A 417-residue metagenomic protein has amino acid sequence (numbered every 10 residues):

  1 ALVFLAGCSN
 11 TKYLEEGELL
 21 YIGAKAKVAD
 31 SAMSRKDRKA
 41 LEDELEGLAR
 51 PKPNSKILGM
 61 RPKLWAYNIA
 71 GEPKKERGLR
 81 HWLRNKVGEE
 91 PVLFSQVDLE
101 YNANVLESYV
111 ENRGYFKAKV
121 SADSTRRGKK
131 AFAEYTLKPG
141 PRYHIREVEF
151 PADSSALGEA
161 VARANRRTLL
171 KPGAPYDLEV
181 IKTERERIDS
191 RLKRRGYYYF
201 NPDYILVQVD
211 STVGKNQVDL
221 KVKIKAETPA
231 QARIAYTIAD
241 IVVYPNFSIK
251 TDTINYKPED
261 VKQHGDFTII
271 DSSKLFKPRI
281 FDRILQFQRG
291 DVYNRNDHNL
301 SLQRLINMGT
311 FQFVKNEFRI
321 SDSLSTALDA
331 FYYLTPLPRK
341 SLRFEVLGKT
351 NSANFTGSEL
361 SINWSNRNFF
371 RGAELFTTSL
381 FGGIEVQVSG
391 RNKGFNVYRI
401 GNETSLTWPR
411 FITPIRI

Functional and structural regions predicted by a protein language model:
F4-G7: C-terminal motif of bacterial Sec signal peptides marking the signal peptidase cleavage site
S9-N307, N316, A327: Interaction-mediating elements
L157, K274, N294-I417: Gram-negative/organellar outer-membrane beta-barrel architecture
